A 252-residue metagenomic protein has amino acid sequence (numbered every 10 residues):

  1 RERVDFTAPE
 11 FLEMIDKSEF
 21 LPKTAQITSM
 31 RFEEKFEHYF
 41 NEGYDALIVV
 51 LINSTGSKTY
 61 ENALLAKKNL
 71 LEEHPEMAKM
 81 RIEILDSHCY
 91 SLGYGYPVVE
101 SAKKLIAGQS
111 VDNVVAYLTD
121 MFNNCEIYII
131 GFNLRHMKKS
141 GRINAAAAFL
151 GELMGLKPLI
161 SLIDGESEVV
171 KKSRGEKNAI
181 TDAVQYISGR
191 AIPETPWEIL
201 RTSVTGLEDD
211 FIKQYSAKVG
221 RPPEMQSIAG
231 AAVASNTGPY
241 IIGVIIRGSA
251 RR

Functional and structural regions predicted by a protein language model:
R1-E33: N-terminal glycine-rich anion-binding loop in soluble enzyme alpha/beta folds
R1-F6, S18, T55-E73, M77-E83 (+1 more regions): Mixed-charge interfacial surface used for oligomerization/domain docking and macromolecular partner engagement
M30-L47, L51-H74: Active-site cofactor/cluster-binding pocket
